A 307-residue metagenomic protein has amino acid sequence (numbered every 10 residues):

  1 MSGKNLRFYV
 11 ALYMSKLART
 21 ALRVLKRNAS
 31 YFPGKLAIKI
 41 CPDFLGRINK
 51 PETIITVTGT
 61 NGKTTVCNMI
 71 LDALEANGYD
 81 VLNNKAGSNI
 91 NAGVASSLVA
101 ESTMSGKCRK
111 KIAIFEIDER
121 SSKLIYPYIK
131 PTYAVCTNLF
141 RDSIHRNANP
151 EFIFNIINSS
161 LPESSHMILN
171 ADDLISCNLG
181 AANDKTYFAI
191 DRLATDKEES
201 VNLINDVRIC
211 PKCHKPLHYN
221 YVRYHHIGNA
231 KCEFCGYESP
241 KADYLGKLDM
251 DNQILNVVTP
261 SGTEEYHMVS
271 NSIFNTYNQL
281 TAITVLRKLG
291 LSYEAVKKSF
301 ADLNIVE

Functional and structural regions predicted by a protein language model:
S2-K212: Phosphate-binding loop of NTP-binding sites
L12-A21, Q253-M268: Short amphipathic alpha-helical segments and their helix-coil junctions
T64-A76, K247-T263: Acidic-glycine-rich active-site phosphate/pyrophosphate-binding loop
D80-K85, E265-I273: A short glycine/serine-rich beta->alpha loop
D191-I254, V269: Cys/His-rich short segments
N202-N205, S270-T281, V306-E307: Short glycine/threonine-rich catalytic loop with a Thr-x-Gly-x-Asp
Y237, L248-N252, T259, V285-E307: Gly/charged, well-structured mid-domain segments that form the phosphate/adenylate-handling core of ATP-dependent
